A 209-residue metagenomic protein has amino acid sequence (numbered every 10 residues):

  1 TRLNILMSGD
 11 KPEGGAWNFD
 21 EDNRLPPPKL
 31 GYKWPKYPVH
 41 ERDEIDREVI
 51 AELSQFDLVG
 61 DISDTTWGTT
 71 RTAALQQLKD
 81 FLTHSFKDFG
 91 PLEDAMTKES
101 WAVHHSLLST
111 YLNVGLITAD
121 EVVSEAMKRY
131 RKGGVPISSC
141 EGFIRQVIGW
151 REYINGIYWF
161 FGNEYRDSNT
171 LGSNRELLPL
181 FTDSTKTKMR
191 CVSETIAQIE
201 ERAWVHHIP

Functional and structural regions predicted by a protein language model:
T1-T70: Beta-rich, aromatic/charged-enriched effector core domains that present basic-aromatic interfaces for binding
Q76-K79, T83-I208: Gly/Thr-rich phosphate-binding loop signature of adenosyl cofactor/nucleotide-binding cores
